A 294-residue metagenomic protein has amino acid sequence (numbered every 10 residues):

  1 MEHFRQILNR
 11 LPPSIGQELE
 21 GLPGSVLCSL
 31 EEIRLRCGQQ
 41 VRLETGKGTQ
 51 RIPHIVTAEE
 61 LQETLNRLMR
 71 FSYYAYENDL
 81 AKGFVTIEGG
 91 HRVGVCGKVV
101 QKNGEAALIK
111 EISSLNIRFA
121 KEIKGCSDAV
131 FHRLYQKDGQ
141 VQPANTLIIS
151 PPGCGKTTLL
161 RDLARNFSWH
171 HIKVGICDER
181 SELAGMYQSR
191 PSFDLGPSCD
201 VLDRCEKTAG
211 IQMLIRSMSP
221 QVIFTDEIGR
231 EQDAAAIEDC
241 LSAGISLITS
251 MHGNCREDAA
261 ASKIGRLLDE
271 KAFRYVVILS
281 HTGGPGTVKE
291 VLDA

Functional and structural regions predicted by a protein language model:
M1-G89: N-terminal accessory targeting/assembly segments
Y73-Q142: P-loop NTP-binding catalytic core
V100-K110, Y275-A294: Conserved P-loop NTPase
I148: Hydrophobic anchor at the beta1->P-loop junction of P-loop NTPases
K156: Conserved lysine of the Walker
L159, L163: Hydrophobic positions on the alpha1 helix immediately C-terminal to the Walker A/P-loop
F167-L214: P-loop NTPase switch/communication element
M218-G283: Conserved P-loop NTPase nucleotide-binding/switch module
